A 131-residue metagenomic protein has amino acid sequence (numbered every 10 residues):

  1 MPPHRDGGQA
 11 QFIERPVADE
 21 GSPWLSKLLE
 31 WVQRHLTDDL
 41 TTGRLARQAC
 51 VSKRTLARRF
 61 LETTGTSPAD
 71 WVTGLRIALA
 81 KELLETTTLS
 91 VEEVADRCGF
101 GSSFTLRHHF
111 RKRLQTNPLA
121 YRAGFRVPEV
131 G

Functional and structural regions predicted by a protein language model:
M1-G7, Q11-F12, F125-E129: A short, charged, Gly/Pro-tolerant segment at domain boundaries
H4-Q9, E20-T41, F60-T64, K81-S90 (+2 more regions): Basic, amphipathic alpha-helical hairpins
I13-A18: HhH-family (HhH-GPD) DNA N-glycosylase catalytic core used in base-excision repair
D39-G43, V51, L61-S102, A123-G131: Terminal helix-turn-helix DNA-binding modules in bacterial transcription factors
R54, S103-F104, L119: Key DNA-contact positions within bacterial/archaeal DNA-binding proteins
T66-P68, Q115-P118: Short, solvent-exposed alpha-helical "recognition" segments
R107-H108, R113, A120-E129: Generic C-terminus detector
